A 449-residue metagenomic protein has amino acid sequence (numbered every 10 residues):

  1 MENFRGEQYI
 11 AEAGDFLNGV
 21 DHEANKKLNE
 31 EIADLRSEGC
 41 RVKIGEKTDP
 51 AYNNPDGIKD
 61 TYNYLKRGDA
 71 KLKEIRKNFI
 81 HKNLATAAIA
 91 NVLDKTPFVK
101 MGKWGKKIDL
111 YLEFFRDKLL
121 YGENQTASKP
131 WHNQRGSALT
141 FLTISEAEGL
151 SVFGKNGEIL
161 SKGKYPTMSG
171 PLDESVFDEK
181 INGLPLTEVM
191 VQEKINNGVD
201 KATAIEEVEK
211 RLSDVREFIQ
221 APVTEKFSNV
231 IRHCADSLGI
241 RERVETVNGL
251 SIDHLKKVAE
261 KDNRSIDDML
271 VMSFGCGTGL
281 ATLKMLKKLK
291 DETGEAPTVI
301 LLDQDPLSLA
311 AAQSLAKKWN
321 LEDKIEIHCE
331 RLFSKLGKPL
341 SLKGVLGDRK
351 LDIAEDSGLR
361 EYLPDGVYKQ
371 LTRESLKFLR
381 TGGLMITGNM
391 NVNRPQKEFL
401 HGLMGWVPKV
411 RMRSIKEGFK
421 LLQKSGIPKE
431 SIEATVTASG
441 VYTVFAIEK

Functional and structural regions predicted by a protein language model:
F4-Y111, G136-I144, L212, H233-T246 (+8 more regions): Class I (Rossmann-like) S-adenosyl-L-methionine-dependent methyltransferase catalytic domain, capturing the SAM-binding
Q125-G183, N196, K210-N263: Class I SAM-dependent methyltransferase Rossmann-like catalytic core, especially the SAM/SAH-binding loop
S265-G277: Conserved class I S-adenosyl-L-methionine
L336-D348: Short amphipathic alpha-helix with an adjacent loop that forms part of the alpha/beta core around
D352: Conserved acidic residues
E355: A conserved beta-strand element that flanks and buttresses the S-adenosyl-L-methionine
E361-L363: A short His-aromatic
K369-T381: A short glycine-rich, Lys/Arg-flanked "PGG" loop and its adjoining helix->strand segment in the class I
